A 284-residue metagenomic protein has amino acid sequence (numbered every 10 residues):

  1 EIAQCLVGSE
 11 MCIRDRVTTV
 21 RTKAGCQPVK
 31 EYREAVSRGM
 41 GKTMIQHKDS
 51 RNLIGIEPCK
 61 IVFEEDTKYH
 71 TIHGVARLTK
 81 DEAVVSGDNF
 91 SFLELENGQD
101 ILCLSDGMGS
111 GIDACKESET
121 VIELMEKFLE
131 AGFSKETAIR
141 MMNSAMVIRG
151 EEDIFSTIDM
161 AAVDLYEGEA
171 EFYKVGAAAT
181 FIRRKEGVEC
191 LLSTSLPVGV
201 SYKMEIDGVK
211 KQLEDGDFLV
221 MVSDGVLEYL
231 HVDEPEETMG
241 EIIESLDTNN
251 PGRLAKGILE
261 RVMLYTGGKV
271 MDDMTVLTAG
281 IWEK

Functional and structural regions predicted by a protein language model:
E1-G8, C12-I13: Single conserved hydrophobic/aromatic residue that forms the stacking wall/gate of nucleotide- or nucleobase-binding
E10, Q27, E31-P58, D66 (+2 more regions): Catalytic core of PPM/PP2C metal-dependent serine/threonine phosphatase domains
R16, A170-K174, E189-L192: Amphipathic coiled-coil signal-relay and dimerization helices
V17-G25, A177: A short interface-forming secondary-structure element
G39, N52-G107, D113, T120 (+1 more regions): N-terminal entry segment of metal-dependent catalytic domains or homologous docking segments
A83-G98, I158, C190-H231, G267-M271: Acidic loop->beta-strand submotif enriched in PP2C/PPM serine/threonine phosphatases
G109-A131, S195, L213, D217-K269: Active-site-proximal, acidic helix/loop segment immediately C-terminal to a metal-coordinating Asp/Glu
E283-K284: Intrinsically disordered or compositionally simple regulatory linkers and C-terminal tails in signal-transduction
